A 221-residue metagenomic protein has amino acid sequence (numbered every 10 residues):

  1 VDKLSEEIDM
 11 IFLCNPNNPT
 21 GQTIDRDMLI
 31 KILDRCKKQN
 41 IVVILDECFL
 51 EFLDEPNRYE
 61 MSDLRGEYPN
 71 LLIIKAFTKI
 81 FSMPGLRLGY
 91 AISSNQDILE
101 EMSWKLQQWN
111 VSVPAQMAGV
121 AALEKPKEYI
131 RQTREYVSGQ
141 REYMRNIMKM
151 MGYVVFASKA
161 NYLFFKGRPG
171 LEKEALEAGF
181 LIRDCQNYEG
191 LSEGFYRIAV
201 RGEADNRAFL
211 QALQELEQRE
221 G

Functional and structural regions predicted by a protein language model:
V1-E55: Active-site phosphate-binding strand-loop segment of PLP-dependent enzymes
D27, E177-A178, N187-G221: PLP-dependent enzyme catalytic core of the Aspartate aminotransferase-like
I41, L71, F180: Short, conserved active-site loop motifs that form the nucleotide-linked donor/cofactor pocket
N70-F156: PLP-dependent aminotransferase class I/II
S93, F165-R168, V200-G202: Short beta-strand-to-loop capping motifs
V137-S138, N146-G179: Conserved PLP-binding catalytic core of the aspartate aminotransferase-like
